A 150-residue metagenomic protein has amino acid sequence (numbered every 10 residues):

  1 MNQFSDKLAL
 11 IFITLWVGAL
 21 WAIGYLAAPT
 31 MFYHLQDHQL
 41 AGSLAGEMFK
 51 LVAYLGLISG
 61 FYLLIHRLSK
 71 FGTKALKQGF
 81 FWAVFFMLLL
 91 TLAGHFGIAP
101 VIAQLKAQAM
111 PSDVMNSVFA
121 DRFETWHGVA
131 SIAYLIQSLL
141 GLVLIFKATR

Functional and structural regions predicted by a protein language model:
M1-I13, Q78-M87, G141-K147: Alpha-helical transmembrane segments and their helix-start/interface "positive-inside/aromatic belt" motifs in integral
N2-L63, R67-L76, A103-Q104, M110-A120 (+1 more regions): Interfacial loop at the N-terminal end of multi-pass membrane proteins
V17, A83-G97: Hydrophobic alpha-helical membrane-insertion segments
Y54-L57, R122-L140: Hydrophobic alpha-helical transmembrane segments
L63-F71, Y134-R150: Transmembrane alpha-helical segments in integral membrane proteins
G94-K106: Structured, soluble extracytoplasmic/luminal domains of envelope-associated proteins
